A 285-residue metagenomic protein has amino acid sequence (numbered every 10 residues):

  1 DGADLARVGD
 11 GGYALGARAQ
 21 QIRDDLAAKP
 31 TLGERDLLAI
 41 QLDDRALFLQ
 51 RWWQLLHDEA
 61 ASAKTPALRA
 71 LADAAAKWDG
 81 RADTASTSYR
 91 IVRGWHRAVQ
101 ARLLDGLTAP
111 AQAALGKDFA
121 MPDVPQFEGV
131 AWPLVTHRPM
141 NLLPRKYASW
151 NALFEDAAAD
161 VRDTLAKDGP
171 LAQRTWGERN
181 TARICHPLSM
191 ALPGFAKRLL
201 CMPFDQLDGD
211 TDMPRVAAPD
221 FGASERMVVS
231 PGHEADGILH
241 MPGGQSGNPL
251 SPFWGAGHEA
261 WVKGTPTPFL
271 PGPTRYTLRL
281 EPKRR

Functional and structural regions predicted by a protein language model:
D1-A70: Structured mid-domain segments that build the active-site/substrate or prosthetic-cofactor binding neighborhood
Q41-R285: Acidic, low-complexity N-terminal propeptides/linkers enriched in Ser/Thr/Asp/Gly that mediate export, maturation
